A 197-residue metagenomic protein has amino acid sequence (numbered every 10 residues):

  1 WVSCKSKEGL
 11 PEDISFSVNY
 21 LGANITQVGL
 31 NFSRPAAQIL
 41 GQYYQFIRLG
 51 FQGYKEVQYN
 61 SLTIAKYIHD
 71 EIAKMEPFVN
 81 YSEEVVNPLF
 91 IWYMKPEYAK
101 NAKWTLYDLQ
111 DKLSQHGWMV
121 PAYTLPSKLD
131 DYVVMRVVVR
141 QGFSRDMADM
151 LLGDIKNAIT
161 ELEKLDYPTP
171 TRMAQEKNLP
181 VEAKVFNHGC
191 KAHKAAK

Functional and structural regions predicted by a protein language model:
W1-N87, Y93-Y98: Active-site C-terminal subdomain of aminotransferase-like
D13-S15, N101, M147-M150: Short conserved micro-motifs at the rims of enzyme active sites and ligand-binding pockets
F32-P35, P126-D131: Short glycine/proline-enriched loop/turn "hinge" motifs that connect secondary-structure elements and lie
Y67, E71-M75, D108-W118, D154-L165: Generic non-transmembrane alpha-helical segments
F78-M119, V139-Q141, R145, E182-A195: Conserved PLP-binding catalytic core of the aspartate aminotransferase-like
L129-K197: PLP-dependent enzyme catalytic core of the Aspartate aminotransferase-like
